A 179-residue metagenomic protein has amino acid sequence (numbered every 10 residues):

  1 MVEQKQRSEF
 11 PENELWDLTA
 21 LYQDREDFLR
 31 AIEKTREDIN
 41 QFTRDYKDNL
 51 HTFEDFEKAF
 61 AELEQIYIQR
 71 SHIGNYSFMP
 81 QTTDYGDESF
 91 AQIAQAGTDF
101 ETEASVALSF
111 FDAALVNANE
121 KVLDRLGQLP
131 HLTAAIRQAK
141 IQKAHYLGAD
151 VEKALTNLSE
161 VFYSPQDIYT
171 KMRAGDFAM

Functional and structural regions predicted by a protein language model:
M1-M179: A well-structured
